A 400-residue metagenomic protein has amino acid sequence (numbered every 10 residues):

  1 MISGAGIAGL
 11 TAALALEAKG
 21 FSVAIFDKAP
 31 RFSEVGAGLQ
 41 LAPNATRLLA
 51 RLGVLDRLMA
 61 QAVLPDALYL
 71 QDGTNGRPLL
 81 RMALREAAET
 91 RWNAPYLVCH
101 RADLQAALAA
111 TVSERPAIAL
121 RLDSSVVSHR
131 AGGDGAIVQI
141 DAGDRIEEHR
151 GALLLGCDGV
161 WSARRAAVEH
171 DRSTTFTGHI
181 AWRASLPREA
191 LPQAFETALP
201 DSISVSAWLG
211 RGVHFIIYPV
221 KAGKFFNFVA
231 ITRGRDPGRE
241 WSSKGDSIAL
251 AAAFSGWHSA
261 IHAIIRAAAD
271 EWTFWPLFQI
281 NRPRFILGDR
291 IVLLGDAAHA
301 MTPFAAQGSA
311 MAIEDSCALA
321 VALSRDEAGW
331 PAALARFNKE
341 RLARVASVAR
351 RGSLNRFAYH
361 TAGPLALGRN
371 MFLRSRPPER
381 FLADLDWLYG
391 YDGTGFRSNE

Functional and structural regions predicted by a protein language model:
A5-A18, S22-P30, L155-G156, W182 (+4 more regions): Conserved mid-domain beta->alpha element of the FAD-binding
E17, A42-E189, P237-A253, G393-E400: Conserved N-terminal helical subregion
R150-A152, S259, G288: Active-site acidic short loop of glycosyltransferases
W161-S162, A181-R183, S204, V213-I216 (+1 more regions): Histidine-centered metal-chelating micro-motifs
T175-F176, P200-S204, F225, S259-W275: A short coil-to-beta-strand element that immediately follows conserved catalytic motifs
L191, E240-W272, W330, N338-K339: Flavin-binding catalytic cores
A198-P237, S247, A251-G256: Active-site substrate-recognition segment that forms the wall of the catalytic cavity or substrate channel
R374-E400: C-terminal auxiliary extensions adjacent to catalytic cores
